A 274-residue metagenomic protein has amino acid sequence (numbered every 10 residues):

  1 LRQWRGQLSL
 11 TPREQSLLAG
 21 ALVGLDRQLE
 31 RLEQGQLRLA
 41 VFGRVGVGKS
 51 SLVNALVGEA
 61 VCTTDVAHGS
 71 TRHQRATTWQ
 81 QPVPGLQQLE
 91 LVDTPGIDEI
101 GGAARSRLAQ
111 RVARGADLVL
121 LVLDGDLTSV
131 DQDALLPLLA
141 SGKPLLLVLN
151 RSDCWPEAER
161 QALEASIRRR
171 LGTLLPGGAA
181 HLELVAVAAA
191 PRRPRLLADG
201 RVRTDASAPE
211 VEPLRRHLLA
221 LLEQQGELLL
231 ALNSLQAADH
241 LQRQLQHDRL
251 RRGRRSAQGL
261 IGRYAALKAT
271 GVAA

Functional and structural regions predicted by a protein language model:
L1-E99, A140: Conserved G1/Walker A P-loop phosphate-binding module
R31, L39-V47, R249-A274: Transmembrane alpha-helical segments and their cytosolic interface motifs in multi-pass membrane proteins
H73, L108, V112, V130 (+5 more regions): Helical mechanochemical/support elements of P-loop NTPase systems and associated helical scaffolds
W79-E90, S106-E183: Conserved C-terminal guanine-recognition region of P-loop GTPase G domains, centered on the G4
D98, S129, W155-P156, Q242 (+1 more regions): Catalytic P-loop NTPase motifs of RecA-like helicase/translocase cores
I100-G102, S106: Glycine-rich oxoanion-binding loops at beta->alpha junctions
D153-L228: Canonical P-loop GTPase G-domain recognition
T204-A206, A220-R263: C-terminal helical "lid" subdomain and adjoining coupling/linker elements of P-loop NTPases
